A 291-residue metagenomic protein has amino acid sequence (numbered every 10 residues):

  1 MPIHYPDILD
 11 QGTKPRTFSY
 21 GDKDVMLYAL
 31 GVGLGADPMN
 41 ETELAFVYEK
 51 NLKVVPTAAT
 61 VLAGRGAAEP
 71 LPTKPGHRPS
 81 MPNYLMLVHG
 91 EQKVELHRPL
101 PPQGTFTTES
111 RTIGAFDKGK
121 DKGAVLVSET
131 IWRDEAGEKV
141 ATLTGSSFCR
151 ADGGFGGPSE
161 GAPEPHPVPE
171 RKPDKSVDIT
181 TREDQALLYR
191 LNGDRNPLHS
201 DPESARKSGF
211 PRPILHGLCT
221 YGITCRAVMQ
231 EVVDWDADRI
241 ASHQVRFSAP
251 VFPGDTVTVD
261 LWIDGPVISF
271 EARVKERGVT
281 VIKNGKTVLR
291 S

Functional and structural regions predicted by a protein language model:
M1-K14, L87-V177, V251-G254, T258-S291: HotDog/MaoC-like acyl-thioester-processing domains
M1-T105: Hydrophobic, proline/glycine-rich low-complexity stretches
P2-V47, E160-T220, A227-Q230: A contiguous, surface-exposed recognition patch within enzymatic or periplasmic domains that forms
P6-D7, G66-A67, L71-P75, M86-G90 (+7 more regions): A short linear-motif detector with a strong N-terminal bias
Q11, G21-D24, A59-T60, L71-H77 (+8 more regions): Generic detector of short, locally flexible boundary/turn motifs and exposed helical patches
P75-H77, P82, D174, D201 (+1 more regions): Hydrophobic alpha-helical segments with strong N-terminal bias
E203-V279: Catalytic-pocket segment enriched in acidic/His residues
